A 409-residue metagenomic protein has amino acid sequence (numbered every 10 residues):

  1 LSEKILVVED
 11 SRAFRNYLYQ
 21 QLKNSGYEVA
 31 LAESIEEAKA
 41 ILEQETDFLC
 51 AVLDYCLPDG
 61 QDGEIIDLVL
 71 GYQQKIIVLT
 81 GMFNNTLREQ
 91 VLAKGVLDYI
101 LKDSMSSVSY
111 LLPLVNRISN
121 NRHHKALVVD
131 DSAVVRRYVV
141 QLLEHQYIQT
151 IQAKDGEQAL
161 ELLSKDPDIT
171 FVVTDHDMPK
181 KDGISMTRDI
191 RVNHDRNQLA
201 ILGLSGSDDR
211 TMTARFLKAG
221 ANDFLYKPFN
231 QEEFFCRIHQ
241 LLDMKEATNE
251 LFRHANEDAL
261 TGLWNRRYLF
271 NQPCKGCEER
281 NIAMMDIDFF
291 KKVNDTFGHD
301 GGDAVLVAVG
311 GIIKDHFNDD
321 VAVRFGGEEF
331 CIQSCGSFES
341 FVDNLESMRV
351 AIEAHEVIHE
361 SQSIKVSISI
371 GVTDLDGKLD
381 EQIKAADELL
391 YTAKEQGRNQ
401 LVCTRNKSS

Functional and structural regions predicted by a protein language model:
L57, M178: Receiver (REC) domain active-site loop signature in two-component systems and cognate sites in sensor histidine kinases
G203, D208-A259, R267-G276: Signal-transducing coiled-coil linker helices
L251-N271, M285-H299, V307: Conserved nucleotide-binding and Mg2+-coordinating catalytic segments in signaling enzymes
F290, A308-V309, F325, F330 (+1 more regions): Hydrophobic framework residues that shape the active-site pocket of cyclic nucleotide turnover catalytic cores
D295, V342, T373-S409: Catalytic-core segments of nucleotide cyclases and related cyclic-nucleotide turnover enzymes
G301-V321: Active-site-proximal alpha-helical element of nucleotidyl cyclase-like catalytic domains and analogous helices
V321-R324, I364: A short pre-motif secondary-structure segment
